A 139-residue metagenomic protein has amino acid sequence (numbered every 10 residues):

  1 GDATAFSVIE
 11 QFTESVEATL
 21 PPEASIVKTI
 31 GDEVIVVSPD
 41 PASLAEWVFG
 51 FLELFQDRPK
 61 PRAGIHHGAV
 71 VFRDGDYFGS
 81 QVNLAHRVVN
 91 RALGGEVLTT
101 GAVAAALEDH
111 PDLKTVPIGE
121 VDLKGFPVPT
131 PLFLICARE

Functional and structural regions predicted by a protein language model:
G1-W47: Catalytic NTP-binding/metal-coordinating core of nucleotidyl cyclase/transferase enzymes
E14, F49, H86-R87, A105: Active-site phosphate/pyrophosphate- and oxyanion-stabilizing loops and adjacent acidic/basic residues in soluble
A18-I30, L52-H66, D76, P127: Catalytic core regions of nucleotide second-messenger enzymes
V34, P129-F133: Short beta-strand micro-motifs in enzyme catalytic cores
V37-A42, G64-Y77, G94: Catalytic strand-loop-helix junctions within cyclic-nucleotide turnover domains
P59-A69, N90-V128: A short beta-strand->alpha-helix segment at the C-terminal rim of the class III nucleotidyl cyclase catalytic domain
F78-N83: Charged helix-capping and loop-helix junction motifs
I135-E139: Intrinsically disordered or compositionally simple regulatory linkers and C-terminal tails in signal-transduction
